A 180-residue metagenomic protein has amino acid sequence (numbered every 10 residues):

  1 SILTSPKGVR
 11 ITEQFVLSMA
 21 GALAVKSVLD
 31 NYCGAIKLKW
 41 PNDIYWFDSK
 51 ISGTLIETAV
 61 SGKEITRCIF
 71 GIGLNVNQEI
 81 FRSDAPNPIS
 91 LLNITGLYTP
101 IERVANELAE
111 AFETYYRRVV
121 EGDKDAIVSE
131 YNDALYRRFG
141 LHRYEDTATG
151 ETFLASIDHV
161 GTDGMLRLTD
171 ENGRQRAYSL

Functional and structural regions predicted by a protein language model:
S1-I2: Structural signature of FAD isoalloxazine-binding scaffolds in flavoprotein oxidoreductases
P6-I11, V16-I36, W46-L180: Long, positively charged amphipathic alpha-helical accessory segments at protein N-termini or as interdomain linkers
L38-W40: Short loop/edge segments at beta-strand edges and connector loops that shape dinucleotide/nucleotide cofactor-binding
